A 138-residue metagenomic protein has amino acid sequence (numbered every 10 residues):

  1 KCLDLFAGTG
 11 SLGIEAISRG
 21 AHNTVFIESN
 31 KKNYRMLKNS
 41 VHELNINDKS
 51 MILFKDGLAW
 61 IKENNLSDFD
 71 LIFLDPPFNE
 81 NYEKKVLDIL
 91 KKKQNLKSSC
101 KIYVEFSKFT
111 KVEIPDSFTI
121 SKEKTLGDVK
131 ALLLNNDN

Functional and structural regions predicted by a protein language model:
K1-N138: Class I S-adenosyl-L-methionine-dependent methyltransferase catalytic core
